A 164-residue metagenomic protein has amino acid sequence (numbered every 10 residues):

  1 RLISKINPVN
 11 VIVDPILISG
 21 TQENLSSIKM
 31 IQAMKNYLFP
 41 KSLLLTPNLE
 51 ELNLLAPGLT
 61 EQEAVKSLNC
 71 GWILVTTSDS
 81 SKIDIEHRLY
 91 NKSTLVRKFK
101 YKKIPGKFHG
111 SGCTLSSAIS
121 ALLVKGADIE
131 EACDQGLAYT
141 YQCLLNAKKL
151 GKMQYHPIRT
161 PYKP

Functional and structural regions predicted by a protein language model:
R1-Y37: Glycine/small-residue-rich loop that forms an oxyanion/phosphate-binding "nest" at active or ligand-binding sites
L17-S19, E51, T77-S80, K102-P105 (+1 more regions): Glycine-rich beta-alpha junction loops
N24-V96, E130: Conserved phosphate/ATP/ADP-binding segment of small-molecule kinases
L95-H109: Short pre-catalytic strand/loop immediately N-terminal to key active-site residues, enriched for Gly-Thr
L95-R97, L122-G136: Phosphate-handling active-site elements
P105-I129: Short, small-residue alpha-helix embedded
E130-P164: Charged C-terminal helix
